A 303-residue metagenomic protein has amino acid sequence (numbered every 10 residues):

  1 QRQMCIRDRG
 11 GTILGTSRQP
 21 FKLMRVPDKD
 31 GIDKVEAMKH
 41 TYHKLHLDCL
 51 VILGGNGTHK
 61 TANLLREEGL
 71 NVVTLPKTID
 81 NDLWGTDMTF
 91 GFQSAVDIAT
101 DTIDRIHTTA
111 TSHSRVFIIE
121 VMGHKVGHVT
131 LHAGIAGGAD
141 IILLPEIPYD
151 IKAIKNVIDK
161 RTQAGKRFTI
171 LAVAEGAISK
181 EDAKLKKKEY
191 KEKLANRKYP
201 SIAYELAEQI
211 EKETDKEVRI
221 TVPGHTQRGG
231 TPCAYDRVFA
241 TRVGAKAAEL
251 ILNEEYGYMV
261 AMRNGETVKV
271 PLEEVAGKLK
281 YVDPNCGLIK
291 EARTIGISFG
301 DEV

Functional and structural regions predicted by a protein language model:
R2-I6: Short, small-residue-biased leader/transition segments that mark boundaries at the very start of proteins
R18-Q19, G55-T58, L70, L75-D82 (+5 more regions): Short, ordered loop/turn segments at secondary-structure junctions
F21-V72: N-terminal glycine-rich phosphate/adenylate-binding segment common to multiple enzyme folds
T41, C49-G54, A62-L64, F92-T111 (+1 more regions): Accessory alpha-helical/coil subdomains and C-terminal extensions that flank or cap enzyme catalytic cores
L75-M88, T111-S112, A136-G137: Acidic/polar active-site rim loop that often engages polyanionic ligands
G85-V96, T231-R237: Short beta-strand elements at the ligand-binding edges of bilobed clamshell
K198-V303: C-terminal non-catalytic interaction/assembly regions of soluble proteins
